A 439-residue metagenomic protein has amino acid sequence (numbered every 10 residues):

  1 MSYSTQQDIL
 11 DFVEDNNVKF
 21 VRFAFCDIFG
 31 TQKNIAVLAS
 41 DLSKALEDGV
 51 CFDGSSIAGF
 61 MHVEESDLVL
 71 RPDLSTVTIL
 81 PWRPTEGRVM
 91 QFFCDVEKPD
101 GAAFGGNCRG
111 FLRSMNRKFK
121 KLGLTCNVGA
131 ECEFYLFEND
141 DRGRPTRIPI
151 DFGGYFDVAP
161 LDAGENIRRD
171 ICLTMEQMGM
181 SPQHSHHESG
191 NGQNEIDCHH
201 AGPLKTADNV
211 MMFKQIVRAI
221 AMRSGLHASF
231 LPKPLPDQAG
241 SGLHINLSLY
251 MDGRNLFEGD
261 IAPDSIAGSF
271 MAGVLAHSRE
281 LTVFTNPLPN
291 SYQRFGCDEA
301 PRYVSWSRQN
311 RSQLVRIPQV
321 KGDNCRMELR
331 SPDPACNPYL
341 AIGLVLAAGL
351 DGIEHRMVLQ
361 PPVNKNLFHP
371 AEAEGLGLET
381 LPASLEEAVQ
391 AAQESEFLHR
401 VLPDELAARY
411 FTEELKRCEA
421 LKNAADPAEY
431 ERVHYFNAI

Functional and structural regions predicted by a protein language model:
M1-I439: Glycine-rich, acidic/polar active-site loops that bind/position phosphate-bearing ligands
